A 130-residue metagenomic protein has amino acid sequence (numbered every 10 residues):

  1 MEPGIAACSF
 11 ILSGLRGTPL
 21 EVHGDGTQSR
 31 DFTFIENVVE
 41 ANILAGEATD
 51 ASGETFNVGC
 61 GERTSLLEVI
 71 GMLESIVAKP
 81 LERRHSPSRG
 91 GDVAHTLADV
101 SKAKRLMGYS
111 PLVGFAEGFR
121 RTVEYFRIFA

Functional and structural regions predicted by a protein language model:
M1-I5, S29: Flexible, glycine-rich beta-alpha linker
C8: Conserved beta-loop-beta element that borders a ligand/cofactor-binding pocket
L12-A130: C-terminal substrate-binding subdomain of Rossmann-fold SDR/epimerase-dehydratase oxidoreductases
